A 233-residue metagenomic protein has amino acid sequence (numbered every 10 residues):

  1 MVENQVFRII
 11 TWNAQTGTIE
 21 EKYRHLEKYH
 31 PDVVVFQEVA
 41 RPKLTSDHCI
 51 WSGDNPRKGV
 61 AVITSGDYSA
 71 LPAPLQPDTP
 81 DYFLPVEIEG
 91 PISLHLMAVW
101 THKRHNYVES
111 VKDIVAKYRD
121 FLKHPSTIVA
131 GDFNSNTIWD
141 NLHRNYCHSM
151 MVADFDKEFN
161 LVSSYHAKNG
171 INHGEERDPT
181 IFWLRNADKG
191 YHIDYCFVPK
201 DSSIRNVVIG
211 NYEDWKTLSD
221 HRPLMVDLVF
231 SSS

Functional and structural regions predicted by a protein language model:
M1-D47, R57-V60, S231-S233: N-terminal, active-site-proximal structural segment of metallo-dependent hydrolase catalytic domains
A14, V39, T101, F133 (+1 more regions): Active-site metal-binding loops of divalent metal-dependent hydrolases
T16-E21, V39-L44, R104-H105, N136-I138 (+1 more regions): Active-site environment of divalent metal-dependent phosphoester hydrolases
Q37-N106: Structured beta-strand-rich core segments of catalytic domains in phosphoester-bond hydrolases
N55-L71, I88-E89, E175, F182-R205 (+1 more regions): Conserved beta strand-loop-helix elements of the APE1-like EEP
M97-V111, T137-L142: Surface-exposed cleft-lining segments at the edges of enzyme active sites
K112-I193: Metal-dependent phosphoesterases centered on the DNase I-like endonuclease/exonuclease/phosphatase
T217-S233: Surface polyanion/phosphate-binding segment centered on an Asp-His-Pro turn
